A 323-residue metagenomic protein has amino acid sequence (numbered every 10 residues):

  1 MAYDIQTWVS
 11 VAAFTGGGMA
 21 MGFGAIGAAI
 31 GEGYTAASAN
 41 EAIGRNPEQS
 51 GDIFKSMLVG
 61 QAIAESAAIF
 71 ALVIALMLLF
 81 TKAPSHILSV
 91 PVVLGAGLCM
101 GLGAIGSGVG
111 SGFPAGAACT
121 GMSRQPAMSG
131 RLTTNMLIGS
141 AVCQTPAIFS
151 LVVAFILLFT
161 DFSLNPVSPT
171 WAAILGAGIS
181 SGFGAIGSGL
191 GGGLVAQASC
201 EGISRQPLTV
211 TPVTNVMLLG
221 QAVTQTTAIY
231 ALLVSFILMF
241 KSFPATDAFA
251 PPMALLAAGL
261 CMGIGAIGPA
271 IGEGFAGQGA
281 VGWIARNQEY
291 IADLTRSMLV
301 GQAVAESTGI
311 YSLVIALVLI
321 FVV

Functional and structural regions predicted by a protein language model:
A2-V323: Hydrophobic, small-residue-rich transmembrane alpha-helices and their short perimembrane loops in multi-pass membrane
